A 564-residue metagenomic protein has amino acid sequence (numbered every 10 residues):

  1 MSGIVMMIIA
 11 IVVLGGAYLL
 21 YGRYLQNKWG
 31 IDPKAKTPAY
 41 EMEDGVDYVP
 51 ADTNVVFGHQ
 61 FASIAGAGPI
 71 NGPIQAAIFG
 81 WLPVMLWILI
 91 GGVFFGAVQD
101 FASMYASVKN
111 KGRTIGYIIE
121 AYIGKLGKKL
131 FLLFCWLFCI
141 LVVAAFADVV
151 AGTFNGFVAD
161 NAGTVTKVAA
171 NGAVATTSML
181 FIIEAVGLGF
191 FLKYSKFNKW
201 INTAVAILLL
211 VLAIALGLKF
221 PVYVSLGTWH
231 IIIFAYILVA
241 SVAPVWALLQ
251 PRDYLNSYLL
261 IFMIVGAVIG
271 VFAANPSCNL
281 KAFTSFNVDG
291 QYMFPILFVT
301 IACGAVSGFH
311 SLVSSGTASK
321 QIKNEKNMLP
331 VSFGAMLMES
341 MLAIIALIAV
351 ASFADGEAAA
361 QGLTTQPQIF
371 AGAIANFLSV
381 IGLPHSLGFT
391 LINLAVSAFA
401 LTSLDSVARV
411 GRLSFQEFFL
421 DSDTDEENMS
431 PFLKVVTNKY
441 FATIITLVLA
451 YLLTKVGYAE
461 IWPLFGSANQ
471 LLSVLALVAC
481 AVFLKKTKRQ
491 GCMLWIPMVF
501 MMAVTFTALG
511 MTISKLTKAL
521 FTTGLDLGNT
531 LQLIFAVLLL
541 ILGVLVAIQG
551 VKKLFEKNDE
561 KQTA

Functional and structural regions predicted by a protein language model:
S2-L19, A76-S107, G116, A175-A185 (+4 more regions): Extracellular loop-to-transmembrane helix junctions
L14-P38, Q60, I90-G116, K193 (+2 more regions): Juxtamembrane transmembrane-helix boundary signature
G16-I70, S257, I296, Q321: Membrane-interface "cap" regions at the ends of multi-pass membrane proteins
A51-N110, A121-K125, V142, A147-V158 (+2 more regions): Membrane-interface helix-loop-helix modules in multi-pass membrane proteins
A67-I74, G91-Q99, S103, S107-K111 (+5 more regions): Membrane-helix boundary/coupling elements in multi-pass transport proteins
K125-I140, G334-M341, G388, E417-K455: Loop-to-transmembrane helix boundary motifs in multi-pass membrane proteins
G189-Y194, L208-I231, V239-S241, W246 (+4 more regions): Hydrophobic alpha-helical segments and their helix-loop junctions in multi-pass secondary transporters
V271-S285, L337-A373, S406: Extracellular/periplasmic helix-exit of transmembrane alpha-helices
